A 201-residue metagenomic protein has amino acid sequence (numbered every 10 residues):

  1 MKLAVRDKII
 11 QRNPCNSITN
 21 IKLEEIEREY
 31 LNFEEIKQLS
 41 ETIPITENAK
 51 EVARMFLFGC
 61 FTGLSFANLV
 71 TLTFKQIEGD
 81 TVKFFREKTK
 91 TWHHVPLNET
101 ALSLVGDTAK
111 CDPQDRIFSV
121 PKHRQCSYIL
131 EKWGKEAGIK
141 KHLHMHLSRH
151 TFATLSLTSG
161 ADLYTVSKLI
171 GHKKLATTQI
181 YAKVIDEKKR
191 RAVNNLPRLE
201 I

Functional and structural regions predicted by a protein language model:
R6, I10-F66: Basic, Lys/Arg- and aromatic-enriched nucleic-acid-binding interface segment
S17-E25, E29-E35, T62, T71-G106: Conserved tyrosine-mediated DNA breakage-rejoining catalytic core shared by Y-recombinases
E51-V52, P121-H123, K140-G160: Short basic/aromatic active-site micro-motif
L57, F61-N68, K132, R149-K173 (+1 more regions): C-terminal catalytic core of tyrosine-transesterase DNA break-rejoin enzymes
Q76-T81, K140-K141, A161-I180, E187 (+1 more regions): Short, polar N-cap/turn motifs at the start of nucleic acid-interacting alpha helices
R86-K90, L102, H123, I170 (+1 more regions): Catalytic-site neighborhood detector that most strongly recognizes the C-terminal catalytic loop/helix of tyrosine
E87-G106, D112-K132: C-terminal catalytic core of Y-nucleophile DNA break-rejoin enzymes
D107, V120, P197-I201: C-terminal secondary-structure termini that scaffold catalytic or DNA-interacting sites
